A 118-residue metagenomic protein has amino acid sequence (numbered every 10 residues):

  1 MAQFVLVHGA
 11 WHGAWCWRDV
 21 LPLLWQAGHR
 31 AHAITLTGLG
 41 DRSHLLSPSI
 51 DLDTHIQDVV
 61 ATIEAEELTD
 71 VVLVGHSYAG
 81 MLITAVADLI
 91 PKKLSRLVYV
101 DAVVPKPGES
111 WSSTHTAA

Functional and structural regions predicted by a protein language model:
M1-A2, T69-D70, S95: Short coil/turn segments at beta-strand junctions that form active-site/ligand-binding loops
A2-S43, E64, V72: Conserved HGGG/HGGXW glycine-rich cap/lid loop of the alpha/beta-hydrolase fold
V7-A10, S77, A102: Glycine-rich His-Gly loop
D19, A85-L89: Active-site signature of alpha/beta-hydrolase-fold catalytic machinery across serine- and Asp/Cys-nucleophile hydrolases
R30, L36-V72, D88-L89, W111-T116: Active-site loop/oxyanion-hole signature of alpha/beta-hydrolase fold enzymes
V74-G75, A79, I83: Gly/Ala-rich beta-loop-alpha elbow adjacent to hydrolase catalytic centers
D88-A118: Flexible "cap/lid" loop of the alpha/beta hydrolase fold
